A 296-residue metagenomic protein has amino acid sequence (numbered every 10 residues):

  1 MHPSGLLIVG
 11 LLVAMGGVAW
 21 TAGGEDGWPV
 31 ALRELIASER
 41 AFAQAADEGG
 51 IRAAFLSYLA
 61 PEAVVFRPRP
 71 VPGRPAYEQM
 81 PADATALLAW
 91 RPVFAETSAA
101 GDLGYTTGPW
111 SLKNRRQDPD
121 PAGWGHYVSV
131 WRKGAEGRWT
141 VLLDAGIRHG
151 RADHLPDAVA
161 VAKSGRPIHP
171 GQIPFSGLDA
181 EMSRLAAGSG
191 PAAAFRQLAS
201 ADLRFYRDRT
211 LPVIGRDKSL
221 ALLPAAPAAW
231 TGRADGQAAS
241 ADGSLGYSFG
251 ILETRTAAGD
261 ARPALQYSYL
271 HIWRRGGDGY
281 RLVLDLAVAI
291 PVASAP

Functional and structural regions predicted by a protein language model:
M1-L7: Bacterial N-terminal signal peptides that target proteins for export
I8-G17: Bacterial N-terminal signal peptides
A19-R52, L56-Y58, P119, T140-L142 (+3 more regions): Short, low-complexity N-terminal intrinsically disordered segments enriched in polar/charged residues
P29-I36, G50-A100, P119-A122, A192-S244 (+1 more regions): A solvent-exposed, acidic/Ser-Thr-rich amphipathic alpha-helical stretch
F42, L103-T107, V128-W131, M182-S183 (+3 more regions): Short, structured motif recognition centered on aromatic/hydrophobic residues
P61-E62, T107-N114, F249-R255: Generic short beta-strand segments
P92-T97, W110-L112, H126-R132, S219 (+3 more regions): Hydrophobic/aromatic beta-strand elements that line small-molecule binding cavities or substrate pockets in beta-rich
A122-V159, Q266-A293: Short beta-strand edge/turn micro-motifs at domain boundaries
